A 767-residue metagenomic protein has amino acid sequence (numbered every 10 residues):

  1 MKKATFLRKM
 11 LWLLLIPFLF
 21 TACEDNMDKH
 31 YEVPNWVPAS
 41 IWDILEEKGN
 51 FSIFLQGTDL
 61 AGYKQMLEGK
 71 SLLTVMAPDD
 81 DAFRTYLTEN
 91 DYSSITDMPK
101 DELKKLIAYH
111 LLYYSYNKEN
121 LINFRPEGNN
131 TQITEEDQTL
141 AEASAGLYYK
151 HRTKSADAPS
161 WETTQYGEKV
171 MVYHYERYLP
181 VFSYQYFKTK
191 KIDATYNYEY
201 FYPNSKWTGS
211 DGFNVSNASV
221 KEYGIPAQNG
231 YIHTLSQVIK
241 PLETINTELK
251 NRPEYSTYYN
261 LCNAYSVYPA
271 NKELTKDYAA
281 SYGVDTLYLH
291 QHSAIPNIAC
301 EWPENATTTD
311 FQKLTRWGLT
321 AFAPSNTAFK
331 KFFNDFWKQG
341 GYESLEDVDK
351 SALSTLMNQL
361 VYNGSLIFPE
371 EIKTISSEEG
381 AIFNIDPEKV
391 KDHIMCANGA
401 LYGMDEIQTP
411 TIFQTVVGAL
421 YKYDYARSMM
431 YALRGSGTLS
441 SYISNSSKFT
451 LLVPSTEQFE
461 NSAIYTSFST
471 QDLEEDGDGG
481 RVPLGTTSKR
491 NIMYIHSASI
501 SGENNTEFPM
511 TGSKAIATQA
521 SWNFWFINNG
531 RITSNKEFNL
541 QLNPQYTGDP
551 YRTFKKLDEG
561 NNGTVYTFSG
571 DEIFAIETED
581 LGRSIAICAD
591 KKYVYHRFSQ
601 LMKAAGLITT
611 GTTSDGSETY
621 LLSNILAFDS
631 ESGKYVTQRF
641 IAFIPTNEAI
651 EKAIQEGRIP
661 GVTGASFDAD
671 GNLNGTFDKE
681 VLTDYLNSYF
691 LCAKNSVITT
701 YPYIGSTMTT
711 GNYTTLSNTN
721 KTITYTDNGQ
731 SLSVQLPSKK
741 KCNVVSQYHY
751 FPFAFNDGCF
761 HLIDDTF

Functional and structural regions predicted by a protein language model:
M1-C23: Sec-dependent bacterial lipoprotein signal peptides
C23-F767: Mature, structured domains of secreted/extracytosolic soluble proteins
